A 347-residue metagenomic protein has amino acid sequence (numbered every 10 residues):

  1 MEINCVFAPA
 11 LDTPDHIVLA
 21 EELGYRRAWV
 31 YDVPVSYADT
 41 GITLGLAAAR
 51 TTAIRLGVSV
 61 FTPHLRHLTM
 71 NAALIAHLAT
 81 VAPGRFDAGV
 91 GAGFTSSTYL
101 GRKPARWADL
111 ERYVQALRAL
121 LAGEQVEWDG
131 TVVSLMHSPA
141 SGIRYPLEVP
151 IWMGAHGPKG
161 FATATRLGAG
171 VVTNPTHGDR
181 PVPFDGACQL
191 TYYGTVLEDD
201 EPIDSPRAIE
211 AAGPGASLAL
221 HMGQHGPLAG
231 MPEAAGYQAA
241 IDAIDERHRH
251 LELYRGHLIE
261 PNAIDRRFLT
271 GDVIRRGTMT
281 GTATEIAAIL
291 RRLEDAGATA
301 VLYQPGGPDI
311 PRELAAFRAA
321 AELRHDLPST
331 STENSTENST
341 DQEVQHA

Functional and structural regions predicted by a protein language model:
M1-A347: Active-site-adjacent structural elements that line small-molecule/cofactor binding pockets in enzymes
